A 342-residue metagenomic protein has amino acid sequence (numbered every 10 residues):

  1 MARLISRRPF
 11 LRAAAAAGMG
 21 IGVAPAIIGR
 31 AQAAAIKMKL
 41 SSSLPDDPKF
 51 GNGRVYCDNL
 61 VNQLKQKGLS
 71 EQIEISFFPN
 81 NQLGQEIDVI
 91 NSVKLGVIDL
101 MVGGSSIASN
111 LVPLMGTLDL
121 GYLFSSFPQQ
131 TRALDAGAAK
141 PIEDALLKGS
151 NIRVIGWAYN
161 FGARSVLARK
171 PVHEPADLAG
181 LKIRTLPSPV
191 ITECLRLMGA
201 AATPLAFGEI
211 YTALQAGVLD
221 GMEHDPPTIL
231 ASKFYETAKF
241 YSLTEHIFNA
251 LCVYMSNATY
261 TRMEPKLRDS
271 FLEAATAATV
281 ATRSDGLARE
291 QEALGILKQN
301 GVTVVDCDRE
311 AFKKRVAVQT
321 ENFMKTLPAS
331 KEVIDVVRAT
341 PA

Functional and structural regions predicted by a protein language model:
A2-Q129, A138, D144-A342: N-terminal secretory/targeting leader peptides
